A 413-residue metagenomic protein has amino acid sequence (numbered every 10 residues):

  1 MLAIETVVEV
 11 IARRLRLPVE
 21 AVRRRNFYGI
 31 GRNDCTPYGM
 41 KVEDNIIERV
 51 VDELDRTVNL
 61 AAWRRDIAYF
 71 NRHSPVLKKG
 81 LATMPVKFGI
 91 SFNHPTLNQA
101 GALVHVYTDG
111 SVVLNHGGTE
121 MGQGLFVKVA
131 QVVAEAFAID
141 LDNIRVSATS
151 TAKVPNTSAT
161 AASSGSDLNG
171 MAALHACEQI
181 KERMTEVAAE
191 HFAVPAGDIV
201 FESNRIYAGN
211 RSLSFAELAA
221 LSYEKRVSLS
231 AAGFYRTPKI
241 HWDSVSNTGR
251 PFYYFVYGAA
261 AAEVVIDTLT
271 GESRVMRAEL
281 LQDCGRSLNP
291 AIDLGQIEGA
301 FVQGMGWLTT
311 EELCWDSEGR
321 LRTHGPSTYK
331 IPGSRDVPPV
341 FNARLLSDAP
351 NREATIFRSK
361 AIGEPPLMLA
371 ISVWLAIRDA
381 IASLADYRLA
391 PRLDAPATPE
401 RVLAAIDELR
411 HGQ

Functional and structural regions predicted by a protein language model:
A3-L77, L81-V86, V132-Q413: C-terminal catalytic domains of large/alpha subunits in multi-subunit enzymes
I90-V154, M171-A173, I381: Catalytic phosphate/nucleotide-handling subdomain of diverse soluble enzymes
